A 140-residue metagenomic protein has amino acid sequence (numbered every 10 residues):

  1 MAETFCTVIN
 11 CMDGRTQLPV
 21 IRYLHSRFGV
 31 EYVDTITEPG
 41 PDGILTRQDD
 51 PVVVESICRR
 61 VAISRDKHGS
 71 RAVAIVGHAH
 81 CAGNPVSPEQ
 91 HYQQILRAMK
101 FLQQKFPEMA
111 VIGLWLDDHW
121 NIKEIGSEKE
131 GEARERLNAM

Functional and structural regions predicted by a protein language model:
M1-V20, V30-E31, P39-V53, I63-A72 (+1 more regions): Divalent-metal-activated hydrolytic enzyme cores
S26-F28: Short, conserved catalytic or adaptor-binding loops enriched in Gly and charged residues
A72-H78: Acidic beta-strand-to-loop metal/phosphate-binding motif
